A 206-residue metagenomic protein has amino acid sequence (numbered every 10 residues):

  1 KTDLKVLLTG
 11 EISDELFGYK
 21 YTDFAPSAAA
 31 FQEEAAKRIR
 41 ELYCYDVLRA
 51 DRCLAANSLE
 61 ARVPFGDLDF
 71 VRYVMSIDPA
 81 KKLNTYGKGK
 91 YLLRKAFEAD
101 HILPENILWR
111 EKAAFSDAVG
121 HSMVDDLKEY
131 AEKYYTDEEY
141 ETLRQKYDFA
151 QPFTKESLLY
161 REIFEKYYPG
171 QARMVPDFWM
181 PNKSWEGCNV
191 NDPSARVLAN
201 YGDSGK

Functional and structural regions predicted by a protein language model:
T2, Y134-K206: Acidic, carboxylate-rich catalytic segments that either coordinate divalent cations
L7-T9, S13-E34, E41-F153, S157 (+1 more regions): Mid-to-C-terminal catalytic subdomains of enzymes that bind/position adenosyl phosphate moieties or nucleic-acid
